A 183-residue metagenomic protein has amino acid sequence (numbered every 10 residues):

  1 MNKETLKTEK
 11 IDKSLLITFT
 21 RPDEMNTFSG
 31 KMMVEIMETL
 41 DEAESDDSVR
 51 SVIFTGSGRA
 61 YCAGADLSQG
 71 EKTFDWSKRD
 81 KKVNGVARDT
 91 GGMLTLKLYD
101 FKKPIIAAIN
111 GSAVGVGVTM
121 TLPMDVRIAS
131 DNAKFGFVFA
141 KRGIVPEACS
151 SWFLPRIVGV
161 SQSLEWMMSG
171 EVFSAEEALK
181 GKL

Functional and structural regions predicted by a protein language model:
M1-S57, E71-T73: Conserved CoA-thioester-binding segment of acyl-CoA-metabolizing enzymes
I17, F54, D66, M120-T121 (+1 more regions): Hydrophobic/aromatic residues within transmembrane alpha-helices of multi-pass small-molecule transporters
T20, A65, N110: Histidine-centered beta-alpha loop that forms part of the nucleotide-sugar donor binding/catalytic region in diverse
F28-S29, A65, E71-F74, F139 (+2 more regions): Short, flexible helix/strand-to-coil boundary loops that buttress conserved ligand/catalytic motifs in alpha/beta
G56-K97, A113, G143: Glycine- (often His-adjacent) and acidic-residue-rich active-site loop that binds/positions the CoA thioester
L96-L183: Crotonase-fold acyl-CoA enzyme core
